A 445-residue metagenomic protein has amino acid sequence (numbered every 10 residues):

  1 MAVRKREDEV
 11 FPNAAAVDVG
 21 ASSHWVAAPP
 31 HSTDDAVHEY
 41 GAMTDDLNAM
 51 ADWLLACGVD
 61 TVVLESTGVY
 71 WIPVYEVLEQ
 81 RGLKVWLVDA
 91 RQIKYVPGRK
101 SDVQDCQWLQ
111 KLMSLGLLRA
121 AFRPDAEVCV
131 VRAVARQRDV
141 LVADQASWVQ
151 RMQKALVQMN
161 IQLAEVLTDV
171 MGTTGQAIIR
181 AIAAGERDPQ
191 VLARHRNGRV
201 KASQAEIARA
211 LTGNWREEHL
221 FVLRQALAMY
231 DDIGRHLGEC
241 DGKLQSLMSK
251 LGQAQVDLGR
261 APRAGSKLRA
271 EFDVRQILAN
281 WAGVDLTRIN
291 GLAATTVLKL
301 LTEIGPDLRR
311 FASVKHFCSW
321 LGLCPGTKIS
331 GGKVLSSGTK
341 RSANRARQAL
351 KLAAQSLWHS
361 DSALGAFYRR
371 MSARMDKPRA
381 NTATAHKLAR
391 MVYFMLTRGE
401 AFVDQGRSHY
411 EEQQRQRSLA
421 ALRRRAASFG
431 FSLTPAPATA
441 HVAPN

Functional and structural regions predicted by a protein language model:
M1-N445: A detector of single, family-specific signature residues that are central to catalytic or substrate-handling motifs
